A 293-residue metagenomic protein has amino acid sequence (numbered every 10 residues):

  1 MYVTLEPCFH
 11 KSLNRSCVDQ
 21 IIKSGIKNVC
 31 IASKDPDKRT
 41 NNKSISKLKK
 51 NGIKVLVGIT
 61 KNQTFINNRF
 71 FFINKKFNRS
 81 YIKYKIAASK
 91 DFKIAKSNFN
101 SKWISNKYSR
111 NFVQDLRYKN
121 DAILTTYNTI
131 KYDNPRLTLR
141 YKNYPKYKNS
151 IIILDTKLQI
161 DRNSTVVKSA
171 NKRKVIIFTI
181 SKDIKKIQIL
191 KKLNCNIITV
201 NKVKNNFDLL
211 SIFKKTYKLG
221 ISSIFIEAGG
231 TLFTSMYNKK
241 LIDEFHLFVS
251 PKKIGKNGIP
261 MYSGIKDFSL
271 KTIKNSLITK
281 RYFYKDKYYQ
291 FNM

Functional and structural regions predicted by a protein language model:
M1-F9, F77-A88: N-terminal pre-triad scaffold of radical SAM enzymes
M1-T64, S150, Y237: Zn2+-dependent cytidine deaminase-like catalytic core
C8-S12, K75-N78, I152, T199: Short acidic/polar alpha-helix capping motifs at helix-coil junctions
I45, K61, F65-N68, R110-V113 (+1 more regions): Hydrophobic, well-ordered secondary-structure segments
N68, I73-K76: Flexible, polar/acidic helix-loop-strand segments at domain edges
Y81-M293: Enzymes that bind and transform nitrogen-containing heteroaromatic metabolites
